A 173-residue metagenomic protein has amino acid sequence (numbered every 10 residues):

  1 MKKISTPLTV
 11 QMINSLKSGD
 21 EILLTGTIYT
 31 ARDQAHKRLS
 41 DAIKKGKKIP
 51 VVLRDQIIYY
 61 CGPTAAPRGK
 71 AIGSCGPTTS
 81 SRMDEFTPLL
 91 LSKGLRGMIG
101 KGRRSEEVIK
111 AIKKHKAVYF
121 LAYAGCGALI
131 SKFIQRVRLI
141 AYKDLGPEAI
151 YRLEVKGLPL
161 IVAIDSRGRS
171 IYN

Functional and structural regions predicted by a protein language model:
M1-L8: Short, structured beta-strand/loop micro-motifs enriched in basic residues and often containing a Trp
T30-A31, A35-L158: Feature captures the catalytic cores and cofactor-binding loops of soluble hydro-lyases/lyases that act on carboxylate
T87, I161-N173: Active-site/ligand-binding-proximal alpha/beta "capping" segment
